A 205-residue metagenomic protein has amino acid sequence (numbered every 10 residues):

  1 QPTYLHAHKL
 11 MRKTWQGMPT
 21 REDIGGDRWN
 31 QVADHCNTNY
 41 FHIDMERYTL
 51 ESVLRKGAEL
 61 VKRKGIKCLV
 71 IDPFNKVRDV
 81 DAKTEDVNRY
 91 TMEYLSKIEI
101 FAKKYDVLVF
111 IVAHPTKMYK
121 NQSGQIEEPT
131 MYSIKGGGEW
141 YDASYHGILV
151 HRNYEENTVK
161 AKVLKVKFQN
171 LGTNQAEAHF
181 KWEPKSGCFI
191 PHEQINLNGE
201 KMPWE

Functional and structural regions predicted by a protein language model:
Q1-G65, A176-H179: Cytosolic-facing regulatory segments adjacent to core modules
Q1-Y4, M45-K162, V166-F168, W204-E205: P-loop NTPase motor core
G26, D72-N75, I100-F101, S144-Y145 (+2 more regions): Short C-terminal domain-edge/linker segments immediately following a structured domain
I43, V87, I195-L197: Intrinsic-disorder/low-complexity regions
E155-P203: P-loop/Walker A phosphate-binding loop and immediately adjacent motor/lid segment at beta-alpha junctions
